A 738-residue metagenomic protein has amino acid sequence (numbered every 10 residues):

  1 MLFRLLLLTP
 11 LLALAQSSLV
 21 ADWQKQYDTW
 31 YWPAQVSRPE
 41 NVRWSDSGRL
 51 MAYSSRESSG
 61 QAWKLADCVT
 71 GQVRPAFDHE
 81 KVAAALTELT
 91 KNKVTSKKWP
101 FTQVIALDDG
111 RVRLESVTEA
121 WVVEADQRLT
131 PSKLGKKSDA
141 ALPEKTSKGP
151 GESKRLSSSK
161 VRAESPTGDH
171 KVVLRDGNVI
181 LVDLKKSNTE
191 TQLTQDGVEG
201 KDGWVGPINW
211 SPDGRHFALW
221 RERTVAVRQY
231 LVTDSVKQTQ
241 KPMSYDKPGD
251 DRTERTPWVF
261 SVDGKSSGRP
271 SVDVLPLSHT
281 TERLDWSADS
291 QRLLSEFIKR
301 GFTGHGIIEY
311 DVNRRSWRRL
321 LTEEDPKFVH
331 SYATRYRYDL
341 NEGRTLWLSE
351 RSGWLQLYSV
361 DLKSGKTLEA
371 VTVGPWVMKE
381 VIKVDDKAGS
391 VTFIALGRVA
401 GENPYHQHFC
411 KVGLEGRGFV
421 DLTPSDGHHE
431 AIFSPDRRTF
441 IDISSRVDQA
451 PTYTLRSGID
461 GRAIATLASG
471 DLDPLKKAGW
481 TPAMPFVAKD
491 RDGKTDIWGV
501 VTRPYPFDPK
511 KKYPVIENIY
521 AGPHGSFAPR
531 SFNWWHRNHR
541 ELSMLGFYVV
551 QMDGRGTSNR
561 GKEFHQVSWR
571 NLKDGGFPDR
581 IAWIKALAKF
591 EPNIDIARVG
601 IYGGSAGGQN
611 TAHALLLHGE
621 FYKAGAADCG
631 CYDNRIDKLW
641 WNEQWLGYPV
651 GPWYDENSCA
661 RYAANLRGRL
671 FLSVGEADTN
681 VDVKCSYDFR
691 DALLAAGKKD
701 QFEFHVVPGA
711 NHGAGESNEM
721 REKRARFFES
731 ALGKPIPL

Functional and structural regions predicted by a protein language model:
M1-L8: Sec-dependent signal peptide recognition, specifically the positively charged N-region followed immediately by
R4, V329, F728-E729: Compositionally biased, low-structure terminal segments
L8-A15: Hydrophobic h-region of N-terminal signal peptides that target proteins for export in Gram-negative bacteria
P10, K91-K93, G697, G733: Short, flexible coil/linker elements and helix-boundary hinge sites characteristic of intrinsically disordered
A15-P451, L455-R456, L467: Beta-propeller folds
R228, S290, E296, T423 (+1 more regions): Serine-hydrolase catalytic core recognition
